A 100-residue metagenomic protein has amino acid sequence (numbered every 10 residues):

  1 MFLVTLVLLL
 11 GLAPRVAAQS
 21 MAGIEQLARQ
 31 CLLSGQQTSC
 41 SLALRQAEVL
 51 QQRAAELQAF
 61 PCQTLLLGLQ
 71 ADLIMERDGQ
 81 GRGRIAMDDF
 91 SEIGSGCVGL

Functional and structural regions predicted by a protein language model:
M1-M21: Classic N-terminal secretory signal peptides
A17-L100: Post-signal/leader-peptide non-cytosolic segments of secretory proteins
